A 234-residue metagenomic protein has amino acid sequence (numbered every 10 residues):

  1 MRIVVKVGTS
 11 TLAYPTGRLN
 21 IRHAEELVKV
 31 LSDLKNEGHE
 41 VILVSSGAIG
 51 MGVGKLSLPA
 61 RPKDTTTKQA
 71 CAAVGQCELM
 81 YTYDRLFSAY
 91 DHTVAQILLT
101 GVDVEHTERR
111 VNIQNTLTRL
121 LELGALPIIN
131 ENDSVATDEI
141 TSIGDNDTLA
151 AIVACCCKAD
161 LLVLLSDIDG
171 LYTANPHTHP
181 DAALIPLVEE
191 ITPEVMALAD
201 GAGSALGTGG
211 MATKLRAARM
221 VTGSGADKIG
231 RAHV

Functional and structural regions predicted by a protein language model:
M1-A218, T222-G223, D227, A232-H233: Nucleotide/pyrophosphate-binding catalytic subdomain
